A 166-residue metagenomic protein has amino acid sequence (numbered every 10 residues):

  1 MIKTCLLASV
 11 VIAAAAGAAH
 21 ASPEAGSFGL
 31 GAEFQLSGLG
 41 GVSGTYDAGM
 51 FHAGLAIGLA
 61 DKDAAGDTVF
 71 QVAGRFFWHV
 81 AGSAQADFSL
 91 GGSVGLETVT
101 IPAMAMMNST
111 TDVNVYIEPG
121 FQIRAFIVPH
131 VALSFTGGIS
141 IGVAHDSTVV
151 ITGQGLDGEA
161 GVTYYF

Functional and structural regions predicted by a protein language model:
M1-A25: Cleavable N-terminal export/targeting peptides
A18, V143-A144: A short hydrophobic/aromatic micro-motif that marks alpha-helical segments and, especially, helix-coil
E24-G31, H52-G54: Short, hydrophobic/aromatic-rich segments at coil-to-beta transitions
F28-S43, L59-F70, A84, H145-G153: Solvent-exposed loop/turn segments connecting transmembrane beta-strands in outer-membrane beta-barrel proteins
L36, G137-I139: Short, structured patches in soluble enzyme cores that scaffold and shape functional sites
T45-S134, I141, E159-Y165: Gram-negative (and chloroplast) outer-membrane scaffold detector with strong preference for beta-barrel transmembrane
M107-T110, V149-G155: Flexible, surface-exposed loop regions and adjacent strand-edge segments of Gram-negative outer-membrane beta-barrel
